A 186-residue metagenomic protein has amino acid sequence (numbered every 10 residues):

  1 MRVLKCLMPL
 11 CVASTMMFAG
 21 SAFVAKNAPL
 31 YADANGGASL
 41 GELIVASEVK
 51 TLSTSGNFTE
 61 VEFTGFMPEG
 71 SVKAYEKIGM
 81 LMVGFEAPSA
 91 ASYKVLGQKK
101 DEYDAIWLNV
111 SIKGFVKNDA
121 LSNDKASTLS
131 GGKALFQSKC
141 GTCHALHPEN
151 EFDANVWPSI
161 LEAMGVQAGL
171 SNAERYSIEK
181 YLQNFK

Functional and structural regions predicted by a protein language model:
V3-T15: Sec-dependent N-terminal signal peptides
T15-S21: Sec/Tat signal peptide C-region and signal peptidase I cleavage site
F23-G56, N118-N123: Beta-loop motif signature
E42-F115: SH3/SH3-like beta-barrel superfamily modules
S111-K133: Electrostatic cytochrome c docking/interface patches
G132, F136-L146, I178: The canonical Cys-X-X-Cys-His
A145-A168: Gly/Gly-Pro-rich "capping" loops immediately C-terminal to redox-active cysteine motifs in periplasmic/lumenal
A168-K186: C-terminal capping alpha-helices of c-type cytochrome domains
